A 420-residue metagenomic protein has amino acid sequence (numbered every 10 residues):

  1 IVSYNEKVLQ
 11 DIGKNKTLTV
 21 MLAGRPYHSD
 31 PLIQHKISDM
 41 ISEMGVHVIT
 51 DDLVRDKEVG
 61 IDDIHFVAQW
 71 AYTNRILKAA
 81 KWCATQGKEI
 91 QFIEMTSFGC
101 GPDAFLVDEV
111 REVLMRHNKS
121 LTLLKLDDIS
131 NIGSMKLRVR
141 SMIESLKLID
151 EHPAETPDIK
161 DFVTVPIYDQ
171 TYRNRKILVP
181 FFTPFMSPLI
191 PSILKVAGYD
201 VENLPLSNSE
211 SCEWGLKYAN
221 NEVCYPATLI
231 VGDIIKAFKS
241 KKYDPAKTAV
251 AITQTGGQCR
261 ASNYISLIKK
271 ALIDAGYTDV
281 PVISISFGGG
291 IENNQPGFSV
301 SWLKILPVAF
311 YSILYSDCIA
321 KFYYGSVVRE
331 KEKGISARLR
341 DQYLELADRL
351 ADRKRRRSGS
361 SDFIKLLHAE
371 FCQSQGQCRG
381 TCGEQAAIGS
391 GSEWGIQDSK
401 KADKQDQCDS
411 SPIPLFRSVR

Functional and structural regions predicted by a protein language model:
I1-R420: An N-terminal assembly and electron-transfer interface module characteristic of large anaerobic redox and radical
